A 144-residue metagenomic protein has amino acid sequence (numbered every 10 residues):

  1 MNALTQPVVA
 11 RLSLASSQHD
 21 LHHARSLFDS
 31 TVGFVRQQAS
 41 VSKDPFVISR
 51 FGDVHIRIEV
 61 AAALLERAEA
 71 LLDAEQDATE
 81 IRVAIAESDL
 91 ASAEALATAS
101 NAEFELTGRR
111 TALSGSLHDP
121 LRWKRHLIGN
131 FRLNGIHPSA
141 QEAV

Functional and structural regions predicted by a protein language model:
N2-V144: Alpha-helical interface subdomain recognition
